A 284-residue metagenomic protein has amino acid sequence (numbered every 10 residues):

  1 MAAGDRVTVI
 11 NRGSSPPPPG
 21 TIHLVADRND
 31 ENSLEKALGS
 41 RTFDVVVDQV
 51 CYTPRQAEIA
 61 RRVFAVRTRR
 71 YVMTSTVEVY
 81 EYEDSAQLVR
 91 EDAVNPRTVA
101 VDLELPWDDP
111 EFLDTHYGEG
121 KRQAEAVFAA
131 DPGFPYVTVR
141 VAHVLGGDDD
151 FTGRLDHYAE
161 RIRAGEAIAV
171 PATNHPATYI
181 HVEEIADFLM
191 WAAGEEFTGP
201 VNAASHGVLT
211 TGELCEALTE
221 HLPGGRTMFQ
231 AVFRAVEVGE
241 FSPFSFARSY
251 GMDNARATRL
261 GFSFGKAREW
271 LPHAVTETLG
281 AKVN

Functional and structural regions predicted by a protein language model:
G13-T68, M73, V79-Y82: NAD(P)H-binding glycine-rich loop region in Rossmannoid oxidoreductase-like domains and their noncatalytic homologs
I59-G120, V137: Conserved Rossmann-fold NAD(P)-dependent oxidoreductase catalytic core, especially the SDR/UDP-sugar
D114, A142-T152, A172-E183: Glycine-rich "substrate-gating" loop/helix at the edge of Rossmann-like oxidoreductase active sites
R122-D148: Conserved beta-loop-beta element that borders a ligand/cofactor-binding pocket
A159-A169, H175-L209: Alpha-helical substrate-binding/gating segment
V182, G212, E237-F264: Conserved C-terminal active-site "lid" loop/helix of NAD(P)H-dependent oxidoreductases that clamps the redox cofactor
F188-S242, V283: Mid/C-terminal beta-alpha module of Rossmann-like enzyme folds, strongest in SDR-family dehydrogenases/epimerases
G265-N284: Amphipathic terminal alpha-helices
